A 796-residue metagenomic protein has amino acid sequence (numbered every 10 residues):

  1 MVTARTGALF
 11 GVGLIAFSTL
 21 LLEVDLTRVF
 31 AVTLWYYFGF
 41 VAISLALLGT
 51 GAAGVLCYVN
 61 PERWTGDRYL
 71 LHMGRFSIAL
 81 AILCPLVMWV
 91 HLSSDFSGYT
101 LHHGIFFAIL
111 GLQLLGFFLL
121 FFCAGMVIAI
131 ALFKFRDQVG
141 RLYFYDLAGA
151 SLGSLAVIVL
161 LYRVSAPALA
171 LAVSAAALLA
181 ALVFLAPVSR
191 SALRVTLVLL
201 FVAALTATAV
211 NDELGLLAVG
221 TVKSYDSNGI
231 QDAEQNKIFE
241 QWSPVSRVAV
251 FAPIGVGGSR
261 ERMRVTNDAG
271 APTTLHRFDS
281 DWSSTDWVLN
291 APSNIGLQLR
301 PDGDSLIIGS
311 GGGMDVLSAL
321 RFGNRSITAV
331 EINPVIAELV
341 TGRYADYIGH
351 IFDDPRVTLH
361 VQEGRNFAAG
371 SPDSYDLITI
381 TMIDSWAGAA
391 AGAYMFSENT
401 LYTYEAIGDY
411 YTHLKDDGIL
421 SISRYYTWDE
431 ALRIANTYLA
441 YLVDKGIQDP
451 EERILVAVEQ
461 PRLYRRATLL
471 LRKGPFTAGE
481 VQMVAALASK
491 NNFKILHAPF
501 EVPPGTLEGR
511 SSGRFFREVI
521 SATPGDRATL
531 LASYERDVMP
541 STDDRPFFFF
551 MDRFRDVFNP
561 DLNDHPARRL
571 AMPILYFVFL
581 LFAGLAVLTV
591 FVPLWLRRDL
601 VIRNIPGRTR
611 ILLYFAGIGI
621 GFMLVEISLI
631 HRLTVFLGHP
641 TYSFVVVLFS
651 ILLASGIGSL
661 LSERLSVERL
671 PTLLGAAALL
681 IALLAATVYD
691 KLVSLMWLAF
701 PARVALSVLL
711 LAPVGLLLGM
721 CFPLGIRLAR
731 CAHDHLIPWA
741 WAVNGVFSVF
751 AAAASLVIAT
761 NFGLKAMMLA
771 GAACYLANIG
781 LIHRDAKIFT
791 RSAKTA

Functional and structural regions predicted by a protein language model:
M1-A796: Alpha-helical transmembrane segments of multi-pass membrane proteins
